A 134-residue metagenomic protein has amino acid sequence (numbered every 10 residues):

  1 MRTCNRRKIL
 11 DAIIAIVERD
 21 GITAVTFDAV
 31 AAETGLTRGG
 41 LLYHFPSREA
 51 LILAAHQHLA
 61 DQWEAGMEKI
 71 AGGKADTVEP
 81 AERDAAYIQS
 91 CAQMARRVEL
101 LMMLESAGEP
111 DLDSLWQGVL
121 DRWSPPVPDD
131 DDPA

Functional and structural regions predicted by a protein language model:
M1-C4: N-terminal intrinsically disordered/low-complexity leader segments
K8, I16-A50, A54: Helix-turn-helix
A12-I16, S90: Short amphipathic alpha-helical elements of helix-turn-helix/winged-helix folds
I52-L59, G66: Alpha-helical DNA-contacting segments of helix-turn-helix folds
A55, C91, S106-A107: Generic structural signal for hydrophobic core residues of well-folded globular domains
D61, A65-L100: Hydrophobic alpha-helical connector segments
E64, L104-P133: Amphipathic alpha-helical packing segments from all-alpha helical-bundle domains
